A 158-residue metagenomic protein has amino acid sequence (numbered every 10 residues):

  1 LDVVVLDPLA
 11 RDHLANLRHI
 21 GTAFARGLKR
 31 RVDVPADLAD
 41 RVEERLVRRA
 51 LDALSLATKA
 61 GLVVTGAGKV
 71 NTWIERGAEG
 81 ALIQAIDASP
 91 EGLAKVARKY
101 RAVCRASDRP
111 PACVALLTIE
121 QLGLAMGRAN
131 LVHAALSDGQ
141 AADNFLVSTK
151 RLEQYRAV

Functional and structural regions predicted by a protein language model:
D2-D33, S107-R151: Short basic, glycine-rich beta-strand/loop surfaces that mediate nucleic-acid
A10-I83: Extended interfacial segments that mediate partner engagement and assembly in macromolecular machines
G61, A67-T72, E91, A97-L117: Positively charged, polar, low-complexity stretches
I74-E75, L93-K95, L124-M126: Short, well-ordered secondary-structure micro-motifs
E79, A97-A102, K150-R151: Short, solvent-exposed amphipathic alpha-helical segments in soluble enzyme and RNA/protein-processing domains
A85-P90: Glycine-rich phosphate-binding loops at beta-strand->alpha-helix junctions
A129, R156-V158: Hydrophobic multi-pass inner-membrane translocation pores used for secretion and envelope-lipid/glycan export
